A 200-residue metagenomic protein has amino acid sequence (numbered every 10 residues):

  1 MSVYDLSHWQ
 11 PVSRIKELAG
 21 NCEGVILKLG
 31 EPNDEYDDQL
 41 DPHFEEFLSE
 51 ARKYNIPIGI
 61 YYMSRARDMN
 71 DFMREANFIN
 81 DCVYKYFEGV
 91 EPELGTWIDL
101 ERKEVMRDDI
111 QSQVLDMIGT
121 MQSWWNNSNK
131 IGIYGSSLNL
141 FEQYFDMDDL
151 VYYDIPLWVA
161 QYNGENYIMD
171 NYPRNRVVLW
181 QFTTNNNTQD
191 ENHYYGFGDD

Functional and structural regions predicted by a protein language model:
M1-H8, I15-E17, F145-D200: Functionally critical loop-and-helix segments that line ligand-binding/catalytic clefts of soluble enzyme domains
M1-S123, N127: Substrate-binding cleft of extracellular glycoside hydrolase catalytic domains
I26, G59-Y61, G132, W158 (+1 more regions): Structural detector of well-ordered beta-strand residues that form the stable sheet scaffold of enzyme domains
D34, R67, L140, N166 (+1 more regions): Flexible, glycine-rich phosphate/dinucleotide-binding loops and adjacent beta-alpha linkers at cofactor/substrate
F44, Y61-M63, Y134, Y162 (+1 more regions): Aromatic side chains
P57, F87, K130-I133, Y194-G196: Intrinsically disordered, low-complexity segments enriched in small/polar residues
V90-D170: Catalytic domains of cell-wall/extracellular-matrix polysaccharide-remodeling enzymes, centered on de-N-acetylation
